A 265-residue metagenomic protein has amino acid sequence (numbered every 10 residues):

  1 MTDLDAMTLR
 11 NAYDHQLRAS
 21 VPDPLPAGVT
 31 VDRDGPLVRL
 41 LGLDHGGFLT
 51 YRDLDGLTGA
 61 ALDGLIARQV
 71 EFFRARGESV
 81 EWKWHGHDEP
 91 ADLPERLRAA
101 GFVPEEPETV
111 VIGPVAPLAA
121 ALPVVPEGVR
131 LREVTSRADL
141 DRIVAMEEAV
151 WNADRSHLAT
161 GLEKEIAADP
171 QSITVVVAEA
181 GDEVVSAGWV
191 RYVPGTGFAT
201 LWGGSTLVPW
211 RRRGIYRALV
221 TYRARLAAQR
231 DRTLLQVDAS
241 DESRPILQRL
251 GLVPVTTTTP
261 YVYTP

Functional and structural regions predicted by a protein language model:
M1-A19, A60, E108-V110, V115-E165 (+2 more regions): Short amphipathic alpha-helix that is part of the acyltransferase structural core
M1-F72, E89: N-terminal charged segments
T30-P36, D92-V103, S172-G188: Conserved beta-hairpin
L40-R52, Y192-L201, R211: A conserved beta-turn-beta hairpin within the catalytic core of GNAT-like acetyltransferases that forms part
A61-A138, V237, T259-Y263: Acyl-donor-binding surface of acyltransferase catalytic domains
L62-V70, W202-V208, R212-Q229, A239 (+2 more regions): Conserved acetyl-CoA-binding loop-helix of GNAT-fold acetyltransferases
R155-P209: A conserved beta-strand-loop-helix scaffold within acyl/acetyltransferase catalytic domains
